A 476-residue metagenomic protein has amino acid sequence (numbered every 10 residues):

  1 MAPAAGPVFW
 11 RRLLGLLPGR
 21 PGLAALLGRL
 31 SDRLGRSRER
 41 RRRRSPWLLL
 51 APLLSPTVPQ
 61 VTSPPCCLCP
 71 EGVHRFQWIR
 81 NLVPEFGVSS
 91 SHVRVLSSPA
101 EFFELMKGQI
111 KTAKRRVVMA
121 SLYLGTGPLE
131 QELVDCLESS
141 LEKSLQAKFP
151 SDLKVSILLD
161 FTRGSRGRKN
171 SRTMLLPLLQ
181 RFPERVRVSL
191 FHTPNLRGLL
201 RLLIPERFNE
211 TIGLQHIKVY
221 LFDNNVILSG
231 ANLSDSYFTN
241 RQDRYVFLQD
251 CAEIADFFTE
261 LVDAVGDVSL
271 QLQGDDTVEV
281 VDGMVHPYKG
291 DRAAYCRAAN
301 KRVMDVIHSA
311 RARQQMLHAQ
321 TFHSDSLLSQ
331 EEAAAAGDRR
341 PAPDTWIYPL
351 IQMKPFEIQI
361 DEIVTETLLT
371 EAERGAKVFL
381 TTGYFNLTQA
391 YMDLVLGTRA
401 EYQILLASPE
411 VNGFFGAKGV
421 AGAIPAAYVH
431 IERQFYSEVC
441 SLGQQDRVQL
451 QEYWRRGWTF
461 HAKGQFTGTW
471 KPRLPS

Functional and structural regions predicted by a protein language model:
A2-S476: Charged, low-complexity intrinsically disordered terminal segments
